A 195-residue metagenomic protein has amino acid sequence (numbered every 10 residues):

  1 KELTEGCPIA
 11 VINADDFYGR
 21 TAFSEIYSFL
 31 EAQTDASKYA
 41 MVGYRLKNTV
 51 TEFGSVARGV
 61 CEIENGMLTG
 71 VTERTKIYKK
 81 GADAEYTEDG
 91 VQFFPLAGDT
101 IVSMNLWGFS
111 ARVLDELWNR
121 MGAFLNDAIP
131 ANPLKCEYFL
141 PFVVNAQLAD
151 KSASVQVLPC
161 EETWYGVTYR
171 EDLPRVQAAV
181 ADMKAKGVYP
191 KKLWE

Functional and structural regions predicted by a protein language model:
K1, Y27, V144-N145: Short amphipathic alpha-helical segments and helix-helix/interface helices
K1-T4, D150: Alpha-helix C-terminal capping segments
L3-C7, T34-D35: Glycine-rich phosphate-binding loop signature in dinucleotide/nucleotide-binding domains
I9-V11: Short aromatic/hydrophobic "clamp" motif used to bind/position activated sugar donors
A14-F17: The conserved acidic donor/metal-binding loop of glycosyltransferases
G19-R20, V167: Loop/helix-junction capping segments adjacent to catalytic residues or to phosphate/diphosphate-binding pockets
R20-W107, A111: Conserved core of the sugar-phosphate nucleotidyltransferase
E64-N65, Y78-E195: Conserved alpha/beta core of the MobA/IspD/sugar-nucleotide pyrophosphorylase nucleotidyltransferase superfamily
